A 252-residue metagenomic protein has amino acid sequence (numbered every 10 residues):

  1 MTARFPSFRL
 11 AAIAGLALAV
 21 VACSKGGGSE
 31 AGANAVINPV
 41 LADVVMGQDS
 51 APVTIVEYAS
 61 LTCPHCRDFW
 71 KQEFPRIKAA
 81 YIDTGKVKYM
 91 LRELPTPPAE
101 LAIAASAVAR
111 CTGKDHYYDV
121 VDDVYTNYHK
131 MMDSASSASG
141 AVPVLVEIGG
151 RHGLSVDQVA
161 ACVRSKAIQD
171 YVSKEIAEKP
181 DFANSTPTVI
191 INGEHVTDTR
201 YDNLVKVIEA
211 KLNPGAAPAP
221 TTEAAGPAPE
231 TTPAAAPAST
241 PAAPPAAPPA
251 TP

Functional and structural regions predicted by a protein language model:
T2-P6, G26, E30-G32, S60 (+1 more regions): C-terminal cap of thioredoxin/glutaredoxin-like
P6-I13: Sec-dependent signal peptide recognition, specifically the positively charged N-region followed immediately by
A19-A22: C-terminal motif of bacterial Sec signal peptides marking the signal peptidase cleavage site
V36-V53: A short beta-strand-turn-helix
P39-A42, E73-R76, E175: N-terminal post-signal-peptidase region of extra-cytosolic proteins
D49-W70, Y89-M90: Short active-site neighborhood of thiol/selenol oxidoreductases, capturing the structured segment around
A51-T54, G85, A104, S185-P187: Envelope-exposed proteins and targeting segments
D68-G150: Structural alpha/beta surface segment adjacent to cysteine/selenocysteine redox centers across thiol/disulfide enzymes
